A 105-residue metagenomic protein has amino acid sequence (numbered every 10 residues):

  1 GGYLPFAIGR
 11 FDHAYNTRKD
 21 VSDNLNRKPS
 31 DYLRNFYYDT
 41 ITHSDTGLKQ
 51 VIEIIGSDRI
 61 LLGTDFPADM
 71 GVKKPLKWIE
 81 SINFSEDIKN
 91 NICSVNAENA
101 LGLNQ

Functional and structural regions predicted by a protein language model:
G1-L61: Catalytic pocket-lining loop regions of alpha/beta-barrel enzymes, especially the amidohydrolase/enolase/GH5 lineages
Y37-Y38, T42-L61, A68-Q105: Mid-to-C-terminal alpha-helical segments outside catalytic/metal-binding sites
